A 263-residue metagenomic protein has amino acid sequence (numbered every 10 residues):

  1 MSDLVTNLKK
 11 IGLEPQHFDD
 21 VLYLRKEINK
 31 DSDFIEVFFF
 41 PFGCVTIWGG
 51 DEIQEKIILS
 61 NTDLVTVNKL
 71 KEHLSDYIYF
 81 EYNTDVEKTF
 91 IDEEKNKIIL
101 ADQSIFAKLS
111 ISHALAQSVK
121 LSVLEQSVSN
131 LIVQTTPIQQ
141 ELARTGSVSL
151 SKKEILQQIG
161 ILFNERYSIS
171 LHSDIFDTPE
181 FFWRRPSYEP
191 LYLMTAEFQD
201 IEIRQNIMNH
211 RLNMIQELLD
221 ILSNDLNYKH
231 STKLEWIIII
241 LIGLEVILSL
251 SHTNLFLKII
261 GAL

Functional and structural regions predicted by a protein language model:
M1-Q103: Short Lys/Arg-enriched alpha/beta "domain-start" segment
L4, I57-I58, K120, L124-S127 (+1 more regions): Hydrophobic side chains in well-ordered alpha-helices
L8-G12, L70-V86, A107-V123, Q158-H172: Short charge-dense sequence patches
H17-L24, Y82-E94, V119-Q134, L156 (+1 more regions): Phosphate-binding glycine-rich loops and adjacent basic patches that engage nucleotide phosphates, nucleic-acid
T62, T66-K69, V128, I132-T135 (+1 more regions): Conserved NTP-handling cores and scaffolds of large molecular machines
K88-L156: Juxtamembrane/interface alpha-helical elements of multi-pass membrane proteins
Q139-I247, S251-I259: Membrane-associated alpha-helical segments
A262-L263: C-terminal membrane-proximal segments flanking the terminal transmembrane helix
